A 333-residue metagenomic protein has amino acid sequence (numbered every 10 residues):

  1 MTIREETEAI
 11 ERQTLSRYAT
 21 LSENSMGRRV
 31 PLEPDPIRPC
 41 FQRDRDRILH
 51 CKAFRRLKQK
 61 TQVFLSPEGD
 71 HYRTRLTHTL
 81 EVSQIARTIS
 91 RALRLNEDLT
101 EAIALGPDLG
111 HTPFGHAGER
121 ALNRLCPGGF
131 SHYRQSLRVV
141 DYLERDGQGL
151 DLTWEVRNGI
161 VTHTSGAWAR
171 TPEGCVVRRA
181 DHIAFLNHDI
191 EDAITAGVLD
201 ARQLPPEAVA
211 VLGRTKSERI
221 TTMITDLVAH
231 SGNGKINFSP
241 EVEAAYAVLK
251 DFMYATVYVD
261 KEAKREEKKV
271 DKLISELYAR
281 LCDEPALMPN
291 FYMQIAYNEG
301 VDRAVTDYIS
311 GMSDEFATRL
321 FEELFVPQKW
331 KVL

Functional and structural regions predicted by a protein language model:
M1-T79, S83-I89, N96-E97, G129-L333: Histidine-centered, transition-metal-coordinating active-site segments
A92-L93, G110: Alpha-helix boundary/capping segments in eukaryotic regulatory proteins
L99, I103-D146: A generic, well-ordered mixed alpha/beta core segment in the N-terminal half of proteins
